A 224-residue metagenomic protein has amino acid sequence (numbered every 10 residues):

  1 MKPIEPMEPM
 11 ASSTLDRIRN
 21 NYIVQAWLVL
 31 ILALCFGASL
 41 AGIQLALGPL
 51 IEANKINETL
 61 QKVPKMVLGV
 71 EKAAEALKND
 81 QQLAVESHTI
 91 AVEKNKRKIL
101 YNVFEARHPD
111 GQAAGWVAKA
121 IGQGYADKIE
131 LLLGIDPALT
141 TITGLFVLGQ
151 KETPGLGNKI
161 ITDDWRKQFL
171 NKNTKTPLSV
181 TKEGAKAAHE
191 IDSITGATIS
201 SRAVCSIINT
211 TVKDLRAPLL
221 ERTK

Functional and structural regions predicted by a protein language model:
P3, E8-K224: Flexible, solvent-exposed loop/hinge segments and secondary-structure transition points
